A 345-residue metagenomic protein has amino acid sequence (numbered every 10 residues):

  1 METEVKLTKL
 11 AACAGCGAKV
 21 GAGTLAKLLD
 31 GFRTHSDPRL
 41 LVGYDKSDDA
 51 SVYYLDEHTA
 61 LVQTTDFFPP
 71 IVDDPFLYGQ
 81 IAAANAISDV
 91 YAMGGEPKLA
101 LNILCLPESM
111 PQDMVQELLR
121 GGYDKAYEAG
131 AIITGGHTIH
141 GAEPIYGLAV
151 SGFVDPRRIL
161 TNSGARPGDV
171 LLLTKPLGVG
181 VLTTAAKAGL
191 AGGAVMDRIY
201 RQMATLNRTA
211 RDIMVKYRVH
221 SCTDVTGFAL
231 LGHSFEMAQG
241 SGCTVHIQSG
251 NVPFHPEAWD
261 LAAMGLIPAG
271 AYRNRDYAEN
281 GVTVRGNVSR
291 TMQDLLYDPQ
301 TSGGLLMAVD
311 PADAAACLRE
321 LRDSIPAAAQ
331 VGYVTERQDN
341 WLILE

Functional and structural regions predicted by a protein language model:
M1-E345: Helix-biased detector of long, well-ordered alpha-helical tracts
